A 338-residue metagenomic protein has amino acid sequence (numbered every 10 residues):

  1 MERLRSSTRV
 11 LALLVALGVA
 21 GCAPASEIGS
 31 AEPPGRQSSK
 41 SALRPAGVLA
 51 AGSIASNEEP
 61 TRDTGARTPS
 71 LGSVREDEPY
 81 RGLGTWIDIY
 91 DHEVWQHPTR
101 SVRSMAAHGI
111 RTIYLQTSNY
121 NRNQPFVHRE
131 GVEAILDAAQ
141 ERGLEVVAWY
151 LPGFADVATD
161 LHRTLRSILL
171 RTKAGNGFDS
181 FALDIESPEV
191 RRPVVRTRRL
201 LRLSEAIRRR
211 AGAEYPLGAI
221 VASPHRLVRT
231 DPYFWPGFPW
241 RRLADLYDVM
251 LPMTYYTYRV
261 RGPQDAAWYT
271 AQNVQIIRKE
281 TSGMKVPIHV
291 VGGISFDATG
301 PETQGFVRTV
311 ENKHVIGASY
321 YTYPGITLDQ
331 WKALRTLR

Functional and structural regions predicted by a protein language model:
A20-G21: C-terminal motif of bacterial Sec signal peptides marking the signal peptidase cleavage site
G52-I54, E59-H108, P152, I294-S295: Boundary/entry segment of secreted carbohydrate-active catalytic domains
T85-Y90, E145-V157, L200-G237, M284-D297: Aromatic-lined carbohydrate-recognition surfaces of secreted/lumenal glycan-active proteins
Y90-A107, A158-A174, D231-L243, T299-T309: Short, acidic/polar
Y114-N121, S167-T197, S319: Active-site groove signature of glycoside hydrolases
L115, F178-E189, W235-W268, Y321-I326: Aromatic- and acid-rich polysaccharide-binding/catalytic face of secreted or lumenal carbohydrate-active enzymes
L115-L151, R191-A219: Aromatic-lined substrate-binding rim segments of carbohydrate-active enzymes
Y247, P252-P263, E280-R338: Substrate-binding cleft of secreted/luminal carbohydrate-active enzymes
